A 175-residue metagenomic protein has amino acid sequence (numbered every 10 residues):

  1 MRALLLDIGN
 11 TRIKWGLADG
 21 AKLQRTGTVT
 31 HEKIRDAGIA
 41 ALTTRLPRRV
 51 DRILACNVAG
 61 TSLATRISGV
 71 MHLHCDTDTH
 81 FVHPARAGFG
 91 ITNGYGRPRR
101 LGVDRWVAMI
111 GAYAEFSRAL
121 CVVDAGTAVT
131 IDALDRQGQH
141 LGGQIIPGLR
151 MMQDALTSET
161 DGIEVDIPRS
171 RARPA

Functional and structural regions predicted by a protein language model:
M1-L4, I8-A87: N-terminal glycine/serine-rich phosphate-binding loop of ATP-dependent small-molecule kinases, especially carbohydrate
M1-Q24, A112, R118-H140, L156: Gly/Thr-rich phosphate-binding beta-strand-loop-beta motif of the actin/hexokinase/Hsp70
I8, N57-V58, H83-A85, D104 (+3 more regions): Fold-independent oxyanion-binding glycine-rich loops and adjacent beta-strand/coil segments at enzyme active sites
I34, S62, R100-V107, M151: Conserved active-site and cofactor/substrate-binding residues in soluble primary-metabolism enzymes
H72-C75, Q139-G143: A short alpha->loop->secondary-structure connector
T77-G90, T127, D161-A172: Acidic-glycine-rich active-site phosphate/pyrophosphate-binding loop
A87-L120: Conserved phosphate-binding catalytic cores of ATP/NTP-utilizing and phosphoryl-transfer enzymes
Q139, I146-A175: Active-site rim beta-loop-alpha module in soluble metabolic enzymes
